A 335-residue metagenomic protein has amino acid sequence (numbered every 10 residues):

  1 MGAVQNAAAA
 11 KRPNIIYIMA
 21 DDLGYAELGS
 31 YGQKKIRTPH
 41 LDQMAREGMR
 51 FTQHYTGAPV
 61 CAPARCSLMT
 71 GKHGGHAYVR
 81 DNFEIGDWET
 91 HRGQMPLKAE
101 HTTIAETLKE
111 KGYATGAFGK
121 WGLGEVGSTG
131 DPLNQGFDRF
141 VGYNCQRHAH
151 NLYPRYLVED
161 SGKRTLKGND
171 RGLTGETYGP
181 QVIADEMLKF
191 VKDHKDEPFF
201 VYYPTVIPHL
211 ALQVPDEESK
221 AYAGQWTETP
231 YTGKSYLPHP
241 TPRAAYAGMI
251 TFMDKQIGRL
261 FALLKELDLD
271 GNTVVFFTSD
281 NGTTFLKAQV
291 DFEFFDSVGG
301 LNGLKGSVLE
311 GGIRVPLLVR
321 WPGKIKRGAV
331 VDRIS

Functional and structural regions predicted by a protein language model:
M1-S335: Formylglycine-dependent sulfatase
